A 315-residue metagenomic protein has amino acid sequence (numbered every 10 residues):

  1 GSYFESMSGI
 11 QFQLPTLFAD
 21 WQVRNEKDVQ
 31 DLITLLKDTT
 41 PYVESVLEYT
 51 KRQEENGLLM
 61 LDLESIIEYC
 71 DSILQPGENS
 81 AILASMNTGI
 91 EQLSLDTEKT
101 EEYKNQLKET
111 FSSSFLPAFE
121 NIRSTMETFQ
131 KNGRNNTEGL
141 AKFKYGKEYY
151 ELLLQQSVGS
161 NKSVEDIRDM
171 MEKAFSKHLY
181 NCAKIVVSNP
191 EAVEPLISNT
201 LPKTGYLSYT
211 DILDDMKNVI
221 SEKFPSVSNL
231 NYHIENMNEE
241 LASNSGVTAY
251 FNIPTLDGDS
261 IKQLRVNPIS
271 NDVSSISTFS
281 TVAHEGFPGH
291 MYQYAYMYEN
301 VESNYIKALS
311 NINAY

Functional and structural regions predicted by a protein language model:
G1-Y315: N-terminal maturation segment of proteins
